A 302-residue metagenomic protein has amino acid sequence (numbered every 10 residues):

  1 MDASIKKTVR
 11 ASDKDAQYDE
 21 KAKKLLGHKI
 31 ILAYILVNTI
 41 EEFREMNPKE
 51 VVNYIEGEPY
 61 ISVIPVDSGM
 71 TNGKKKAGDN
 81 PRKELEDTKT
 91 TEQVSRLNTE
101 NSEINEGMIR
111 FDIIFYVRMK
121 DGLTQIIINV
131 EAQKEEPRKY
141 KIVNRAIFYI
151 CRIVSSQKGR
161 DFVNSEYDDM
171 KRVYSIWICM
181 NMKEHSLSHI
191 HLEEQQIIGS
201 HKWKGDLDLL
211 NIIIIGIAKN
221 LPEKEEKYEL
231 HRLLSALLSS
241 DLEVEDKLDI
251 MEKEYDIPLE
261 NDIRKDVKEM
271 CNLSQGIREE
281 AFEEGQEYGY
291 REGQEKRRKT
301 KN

Functional and structural regions predicted by a protein language model:
M1-N302: Elongated, amphipathic alpha-helical interaction scaffolds
